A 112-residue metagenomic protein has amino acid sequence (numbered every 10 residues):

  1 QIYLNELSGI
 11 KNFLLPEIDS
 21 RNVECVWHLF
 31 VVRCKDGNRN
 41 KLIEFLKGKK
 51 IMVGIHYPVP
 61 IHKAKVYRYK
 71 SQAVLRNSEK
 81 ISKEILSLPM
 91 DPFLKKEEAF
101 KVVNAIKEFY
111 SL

Functional and structural regions predicted by a protein language model:
Q1-L112: PLP-dependent aminotransferase class I/II
